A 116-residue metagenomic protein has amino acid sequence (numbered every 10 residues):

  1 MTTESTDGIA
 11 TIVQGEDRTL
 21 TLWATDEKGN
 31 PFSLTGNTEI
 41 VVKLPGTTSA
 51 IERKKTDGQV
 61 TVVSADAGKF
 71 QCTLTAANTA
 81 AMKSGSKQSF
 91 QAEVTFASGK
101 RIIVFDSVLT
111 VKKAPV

Functional and structural regions predicted by a protein language model:
M1-V116: Contiguous segments within soluble domain cores/interaction surfaces
